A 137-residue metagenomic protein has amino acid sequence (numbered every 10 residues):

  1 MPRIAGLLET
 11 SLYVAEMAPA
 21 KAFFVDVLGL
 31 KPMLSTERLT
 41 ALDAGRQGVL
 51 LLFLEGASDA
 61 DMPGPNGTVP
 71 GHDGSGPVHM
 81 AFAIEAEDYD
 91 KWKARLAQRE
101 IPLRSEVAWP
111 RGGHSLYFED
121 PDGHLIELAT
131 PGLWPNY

Functional and structural regions predicted by a protein language model:
M1-A18, H79-M80, G132-Y137: N-terminal beta-strand motif that seeds the catalytic metal site of vicinal oxygen chelate
R3, K93-Y137: Vicinal oxygen chelate
I4-G6, D73-P77, W109-P110: Short glycine-enriched loop/turn motifs at secondary-structure junctions
Y13, A81-E85, E119: Short hydrophobic/aromatic beta-strand micro-patches that form the beta-sheet surface supporting nucleotide- or nucleic
E16-K31: Amphipathic alpha-helical segments
F23, D88-R95: Short amphipathic alpha-helices within nucleic acid-binding modules
G29-L34, L103-E106: Short secondary-structure junctions
M33-G74, L125-G132: Conserved short beta-strand elements that form part of the metal-binding/catalytic scaffold of enzyme active sites
